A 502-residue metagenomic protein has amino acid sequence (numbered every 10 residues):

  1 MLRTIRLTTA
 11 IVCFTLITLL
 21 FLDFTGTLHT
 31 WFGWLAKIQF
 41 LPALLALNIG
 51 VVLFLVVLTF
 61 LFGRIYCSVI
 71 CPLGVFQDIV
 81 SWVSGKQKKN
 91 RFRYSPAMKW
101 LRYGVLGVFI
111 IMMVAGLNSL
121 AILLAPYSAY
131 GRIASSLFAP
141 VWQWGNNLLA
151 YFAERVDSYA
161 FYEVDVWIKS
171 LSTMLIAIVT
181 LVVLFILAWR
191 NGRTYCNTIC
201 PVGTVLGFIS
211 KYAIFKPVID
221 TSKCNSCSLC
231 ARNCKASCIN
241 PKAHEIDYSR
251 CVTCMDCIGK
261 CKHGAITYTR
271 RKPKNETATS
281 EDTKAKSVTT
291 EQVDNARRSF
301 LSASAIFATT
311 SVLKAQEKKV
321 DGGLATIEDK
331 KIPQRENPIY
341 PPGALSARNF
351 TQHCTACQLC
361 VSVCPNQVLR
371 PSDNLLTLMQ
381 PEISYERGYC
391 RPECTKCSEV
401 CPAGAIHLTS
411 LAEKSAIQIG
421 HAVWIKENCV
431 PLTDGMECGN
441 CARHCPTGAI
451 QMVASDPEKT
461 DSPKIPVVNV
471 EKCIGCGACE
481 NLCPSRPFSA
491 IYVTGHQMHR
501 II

Functional and structural regions predicted by a protein language model:
M1-H244, S249-R250, D256-I502: Non-ligating segments of multi-cofactor redox enzymes
